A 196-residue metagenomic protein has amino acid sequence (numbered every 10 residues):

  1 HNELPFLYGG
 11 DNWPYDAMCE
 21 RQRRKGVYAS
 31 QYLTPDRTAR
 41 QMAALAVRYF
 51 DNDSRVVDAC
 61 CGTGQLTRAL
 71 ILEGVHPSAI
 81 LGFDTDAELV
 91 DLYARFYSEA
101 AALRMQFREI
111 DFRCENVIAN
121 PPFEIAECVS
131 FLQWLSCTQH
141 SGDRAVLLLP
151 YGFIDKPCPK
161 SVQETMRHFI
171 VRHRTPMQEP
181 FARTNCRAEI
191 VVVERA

Functional and structural regions predicted by a protein language model:
H1-A196: Class I S-adenosyl-L-methionine-dependent methyltransferase catalytic core
